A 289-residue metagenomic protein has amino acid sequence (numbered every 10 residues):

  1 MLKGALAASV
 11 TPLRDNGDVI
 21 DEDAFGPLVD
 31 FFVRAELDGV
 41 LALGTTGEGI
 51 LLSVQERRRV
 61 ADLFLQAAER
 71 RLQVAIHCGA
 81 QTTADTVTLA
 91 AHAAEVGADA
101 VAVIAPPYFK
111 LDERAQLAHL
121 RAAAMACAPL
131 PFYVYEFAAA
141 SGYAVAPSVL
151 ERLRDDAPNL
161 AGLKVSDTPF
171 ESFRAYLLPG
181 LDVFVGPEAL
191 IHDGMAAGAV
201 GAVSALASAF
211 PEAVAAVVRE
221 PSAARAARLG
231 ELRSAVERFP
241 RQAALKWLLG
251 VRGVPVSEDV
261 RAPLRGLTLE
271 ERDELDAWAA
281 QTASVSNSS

Functional and structural regions predicted by a protein language model:
M1-G142, R152-R154: Active-site beta->alpha loop and helix N-cap motifs at the rims of alpha/beta catalytic domains
K3, D38, L43-T46, C78 (+5 more regions): Short glycine-rich loop/turn motifs that provide flexible caps or phosphate-binding loops at active sites
L6-P12, A35-L37, A196-A199, V203-S289: C-terminal alpha-helical cap/extension of soluble enzyme domains
F25, R57, A61, T86 (+7 more regions): A general structural signal for well-ordered alpha-helical segments in protein cores
T45, A80, P106, S166 (+3 more regions): Residue-level "edge-of-site" marker
E48-G49, F109-K110, P169, H192 (+2 more regions): Short secondary-structure capping/turn micro-motifs that flank functional sites
L52-Q55, E113-Q116, V145-A146, A196-A197 (+2 more regions): Short secondary-structure transition/capping segments
A124-L130, F137-F239: Catalytic alpha/beta core domains of metabolic enzymes, predominantly
